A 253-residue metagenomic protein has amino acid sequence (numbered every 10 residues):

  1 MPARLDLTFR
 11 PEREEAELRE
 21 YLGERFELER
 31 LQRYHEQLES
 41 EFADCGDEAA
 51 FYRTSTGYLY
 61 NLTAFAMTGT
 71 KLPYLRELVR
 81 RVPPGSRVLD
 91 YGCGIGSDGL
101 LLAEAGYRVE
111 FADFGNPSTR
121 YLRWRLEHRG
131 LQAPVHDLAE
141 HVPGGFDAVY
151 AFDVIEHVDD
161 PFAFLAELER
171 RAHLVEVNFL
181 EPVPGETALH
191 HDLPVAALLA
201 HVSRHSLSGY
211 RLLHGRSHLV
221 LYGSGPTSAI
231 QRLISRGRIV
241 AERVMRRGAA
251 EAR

Functional and structural regions predicted by a protein language model:
M1-P143, L165, L189-R253: Conserved N-terminal segment of class I S-adenosyl-L-methionine
S86, D147, H173: Conserved acidic residues
T119, D159, P184: Conserved protein kinase catalytic core
Y150: A conserved beta-strand element that flanks and buttresses the S-adenosyl-L-methionine
V154: Hydrophobic adenine-recognition pocket in adenosine-nucleotide-binding enzymes
H157, E186-H191: Histidine-centered active-site/metal-ligand motif
V158-R171: A short, conserved alpha-helix within the catalytic core of class I
A172-P184: Conserved beta-strand signature within the Rossmann-like core of class I S-adenosyl-L-methionine
